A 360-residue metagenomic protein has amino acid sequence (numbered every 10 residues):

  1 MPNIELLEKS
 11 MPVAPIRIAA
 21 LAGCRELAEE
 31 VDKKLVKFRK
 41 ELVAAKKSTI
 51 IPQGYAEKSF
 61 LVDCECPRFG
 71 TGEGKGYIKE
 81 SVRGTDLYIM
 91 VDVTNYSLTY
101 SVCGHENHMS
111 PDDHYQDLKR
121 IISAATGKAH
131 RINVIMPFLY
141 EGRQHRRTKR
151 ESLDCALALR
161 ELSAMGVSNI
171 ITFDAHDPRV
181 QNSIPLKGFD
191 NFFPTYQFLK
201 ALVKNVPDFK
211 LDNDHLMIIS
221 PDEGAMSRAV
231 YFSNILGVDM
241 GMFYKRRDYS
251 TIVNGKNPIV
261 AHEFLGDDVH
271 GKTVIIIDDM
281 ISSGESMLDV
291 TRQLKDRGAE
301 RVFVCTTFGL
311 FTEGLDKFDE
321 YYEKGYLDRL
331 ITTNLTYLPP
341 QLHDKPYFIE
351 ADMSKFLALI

Functional and structural regions predicted by a protein language model:
M1-I360: PRPP-associated nucleotide enzymes
